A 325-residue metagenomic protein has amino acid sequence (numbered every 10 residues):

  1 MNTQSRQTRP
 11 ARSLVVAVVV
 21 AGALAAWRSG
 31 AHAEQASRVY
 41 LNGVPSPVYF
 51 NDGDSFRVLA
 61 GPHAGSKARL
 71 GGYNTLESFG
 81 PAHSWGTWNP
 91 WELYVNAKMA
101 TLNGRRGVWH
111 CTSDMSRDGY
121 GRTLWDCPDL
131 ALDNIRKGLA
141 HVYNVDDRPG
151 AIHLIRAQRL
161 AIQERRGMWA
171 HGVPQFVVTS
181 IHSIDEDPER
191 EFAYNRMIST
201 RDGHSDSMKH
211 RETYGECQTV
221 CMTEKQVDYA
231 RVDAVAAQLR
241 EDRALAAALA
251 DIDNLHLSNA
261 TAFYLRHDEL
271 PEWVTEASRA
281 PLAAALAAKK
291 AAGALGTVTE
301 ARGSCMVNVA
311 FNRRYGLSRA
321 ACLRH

Functional and structural regions predicted by a protein language model:
Q4-V16: Bacterial N-terminal signal peptides that target proteins for export
V16-A25: Bacterial N-terminal signal peptides
W27-H325: Small beta-barrel nucleic-acid-binding modules, primarily SNase/OB-fold domains and secondarily Tudor-like barrels
